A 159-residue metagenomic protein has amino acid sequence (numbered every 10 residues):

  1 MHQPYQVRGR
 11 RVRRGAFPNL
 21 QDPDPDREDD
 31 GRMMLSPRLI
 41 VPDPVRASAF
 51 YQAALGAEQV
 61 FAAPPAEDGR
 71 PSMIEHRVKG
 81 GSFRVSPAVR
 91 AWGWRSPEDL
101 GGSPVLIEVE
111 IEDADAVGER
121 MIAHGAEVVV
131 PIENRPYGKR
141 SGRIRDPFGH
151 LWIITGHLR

Functional and structural regions predicted by a protein language model:
H2-R38, S48-A49, L55-R145, T155-R159: Vicinal oxygen chelate
V41-V45: Short acidic-aromatic low-complexity motifs
F148: C-terminal catalytic core of tyrosine-transesterase DNA break-rejoin enzymes
